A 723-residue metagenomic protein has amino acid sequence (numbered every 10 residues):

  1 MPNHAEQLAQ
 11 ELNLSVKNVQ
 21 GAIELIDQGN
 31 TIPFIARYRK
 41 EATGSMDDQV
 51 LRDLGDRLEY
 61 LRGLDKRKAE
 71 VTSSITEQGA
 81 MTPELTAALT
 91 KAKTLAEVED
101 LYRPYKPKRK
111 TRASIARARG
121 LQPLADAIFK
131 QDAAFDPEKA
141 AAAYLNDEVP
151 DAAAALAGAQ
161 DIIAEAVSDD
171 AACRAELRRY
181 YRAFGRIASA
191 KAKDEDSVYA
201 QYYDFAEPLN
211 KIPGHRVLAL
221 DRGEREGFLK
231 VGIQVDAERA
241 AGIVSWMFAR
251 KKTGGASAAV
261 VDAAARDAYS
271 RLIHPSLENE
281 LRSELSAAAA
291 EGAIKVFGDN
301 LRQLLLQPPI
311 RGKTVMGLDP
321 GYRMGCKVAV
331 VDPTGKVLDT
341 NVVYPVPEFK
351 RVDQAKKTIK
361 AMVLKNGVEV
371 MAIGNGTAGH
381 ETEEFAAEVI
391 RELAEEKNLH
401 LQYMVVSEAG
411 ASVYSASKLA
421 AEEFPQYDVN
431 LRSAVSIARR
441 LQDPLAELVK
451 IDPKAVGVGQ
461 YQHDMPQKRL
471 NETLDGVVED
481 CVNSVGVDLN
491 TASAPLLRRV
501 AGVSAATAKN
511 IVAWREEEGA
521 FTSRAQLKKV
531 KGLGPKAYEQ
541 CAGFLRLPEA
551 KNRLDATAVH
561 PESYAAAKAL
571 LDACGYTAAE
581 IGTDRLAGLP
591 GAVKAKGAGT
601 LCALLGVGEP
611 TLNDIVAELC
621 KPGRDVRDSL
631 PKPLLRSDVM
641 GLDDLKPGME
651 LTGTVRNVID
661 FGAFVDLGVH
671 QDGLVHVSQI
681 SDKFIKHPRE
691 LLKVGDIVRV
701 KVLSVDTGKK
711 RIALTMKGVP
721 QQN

Functional and structural regions predicted by a protein language model:
N13, P308-P309, E479-A513, S637-V675 (+1 more regions): C-terminal accessory/binding modules appended to enzymatic or scaffolding proteins
T31-I32, D47-N146, P150, S484-S629 (+3 more regions): Accessory alpha-helical DNA-binding modules that contact the DNA backbone or grooves
F34, V50-R52, Y60, L64-G317 (+2 more regions): Duplex nucleic acid-engaging cores and interfaces of nucleic-acid transaction enzymes
E97, M404, G410-A411, S415-V485 (+1 more regions): Long, charge-rich intrinsically disordered scaffolds of nucleic-acid metabolism proteins
Y144, E148-A152, F205-P208, R222 (+6 more regions): Low-complexity, acidic/Ser/Thr- and charged residue-rich accessory regions of DNA metabolism proteins
R179-R186, L318-Y322, G376-A378, V405-V413 (+5 more regions): A glycine-rich phosphate-binding loop feature that marks nucleotide/adenosyl-phosphate handling sites
E280-G298, A455-G486, A603-D643, P647: Long, charged amphipathic helices and adjacent flexible linkers at domain junctions
G312-G317, K327, E383-A386, S523-Q526 (+3 more regions): Short beta-alpha junctions and helix-cap segments that line functional grooves
